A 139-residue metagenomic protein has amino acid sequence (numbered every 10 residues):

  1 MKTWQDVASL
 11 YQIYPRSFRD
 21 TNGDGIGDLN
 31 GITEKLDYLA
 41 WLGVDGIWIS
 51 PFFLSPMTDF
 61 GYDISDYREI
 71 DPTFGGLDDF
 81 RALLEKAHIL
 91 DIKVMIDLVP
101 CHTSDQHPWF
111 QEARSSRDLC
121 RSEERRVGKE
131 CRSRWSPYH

Functional and structural regions predicted by a protein language model:
K2-R126: Acidic/aromatic-lined carbohydrate-recognition and catalytic surfaces of CAZymes acting on diverse glycans
G128-H139: Positively charged, low-complexity/disordered segments
